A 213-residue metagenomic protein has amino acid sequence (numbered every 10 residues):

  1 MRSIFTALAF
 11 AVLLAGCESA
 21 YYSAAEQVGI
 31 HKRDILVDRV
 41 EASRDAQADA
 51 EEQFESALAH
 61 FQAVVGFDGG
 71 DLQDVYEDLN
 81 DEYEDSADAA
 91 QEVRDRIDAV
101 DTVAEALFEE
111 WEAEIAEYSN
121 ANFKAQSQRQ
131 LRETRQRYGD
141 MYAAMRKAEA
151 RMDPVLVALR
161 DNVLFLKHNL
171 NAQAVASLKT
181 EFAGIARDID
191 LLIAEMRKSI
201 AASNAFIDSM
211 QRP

Functional and structural regions predicted by a protein language model:
R2-A7: Sec-dependent signal peptide recognition, specifically the positively charged N-region followed immediately by
A9-F10, S23-Q27: Extended, charged low-complexity scaffolding/tethering segments
L13-G16: C-terminal motif of bacterial Sec signal peptides marking the signal peptidase cleavage site
E18-Y21: Bacterial signal peptide processing site
S23, I30, V37, G66-G69 (+11 more regions): Heptad-repeat register of long alpha-helical coiled-coils used for dimerization/oligomerization in large scaffolding
R33, V37-I115: Early exported N-terminus immediately downstream of N-terminal targeting peptides
R96-K179: Extended amphipathic alpha-helical interaction segments
A186-P213: A cross-kingdom marker for long, charged
